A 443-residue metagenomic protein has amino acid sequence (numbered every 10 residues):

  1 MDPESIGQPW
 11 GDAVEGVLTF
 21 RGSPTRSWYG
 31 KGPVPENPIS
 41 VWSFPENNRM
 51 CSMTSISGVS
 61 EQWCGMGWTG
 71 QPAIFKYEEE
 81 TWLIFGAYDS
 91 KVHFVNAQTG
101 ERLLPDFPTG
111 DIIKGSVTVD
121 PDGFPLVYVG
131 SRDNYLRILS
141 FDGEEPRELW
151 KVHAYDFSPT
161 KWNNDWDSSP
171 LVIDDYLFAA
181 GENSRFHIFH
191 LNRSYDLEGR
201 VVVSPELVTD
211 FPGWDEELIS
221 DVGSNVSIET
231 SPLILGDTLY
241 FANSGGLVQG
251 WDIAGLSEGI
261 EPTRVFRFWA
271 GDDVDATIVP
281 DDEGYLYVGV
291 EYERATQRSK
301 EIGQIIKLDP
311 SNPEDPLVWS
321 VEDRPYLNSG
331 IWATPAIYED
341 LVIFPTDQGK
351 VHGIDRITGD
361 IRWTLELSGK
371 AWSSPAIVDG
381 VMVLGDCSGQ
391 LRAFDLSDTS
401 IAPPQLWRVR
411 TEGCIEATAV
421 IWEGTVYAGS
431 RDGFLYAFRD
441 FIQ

Functional and structural regions predicted by a protein language model:
M1-A13, F20, R26-T69, A73-D167 (+1 more regions): Extracytoplasmic/lumenal domain signature
